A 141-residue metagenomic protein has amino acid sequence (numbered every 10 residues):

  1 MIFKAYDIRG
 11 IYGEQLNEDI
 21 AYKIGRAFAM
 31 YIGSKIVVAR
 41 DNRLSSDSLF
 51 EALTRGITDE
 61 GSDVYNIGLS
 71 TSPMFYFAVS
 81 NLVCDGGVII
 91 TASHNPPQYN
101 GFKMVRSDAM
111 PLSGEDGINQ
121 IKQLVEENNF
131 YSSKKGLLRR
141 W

Functional and structural regions predicted by a protein language model:
M1-R55, D59-G61, G136-W141: An N-terminal, well-structured beta->alpha segment
M1-Y6, I11, P97-N100, S107 (+1 more regions): Residue-level signal for pocket-adjacent positions within structured domains
G13, I67, A109-S113: Pocket-edge positions in alpha/beta enzyme catalytic cores
Y22-M30, P73, F77, N119: Short, contiguous clusters of charged residues that form electrostatic/catalytic patches at enzyme active sites, used
F28, L82, V125-N128: Alpha-helix boundary/capping residues
Y31, V64-I67, S93, G114-N119 (+1 more regions): Short, surface-exposed, polar/charged, turn-prone segments marking secondary-structure boundaries
I32-S107: Ferredoxin-reductase
F102-W141: Gly/Ser/Thr-enriched, mixed-charge loops and adjacent short helices that form phosphate/oxyanion-binding elements
